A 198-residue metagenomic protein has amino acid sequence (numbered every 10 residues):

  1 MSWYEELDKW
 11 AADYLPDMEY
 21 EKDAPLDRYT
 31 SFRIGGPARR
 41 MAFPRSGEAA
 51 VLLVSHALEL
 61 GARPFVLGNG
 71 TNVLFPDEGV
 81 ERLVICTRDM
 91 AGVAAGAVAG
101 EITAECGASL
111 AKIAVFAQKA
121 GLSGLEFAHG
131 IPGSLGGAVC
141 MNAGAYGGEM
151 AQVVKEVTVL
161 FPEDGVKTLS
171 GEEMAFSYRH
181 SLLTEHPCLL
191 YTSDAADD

Functional and structural regions predicted by a protein language model:
Y4-D23, D27-L135: Anion-binding (especially nucleotide phosphate/pyrophosphate-binding) glycine-rich loop and adjoining beta-alpha core
F32, G147-G148: Short Gly/Pro-enriched turn/cap motifs at secondary-structure boundaries
G92-A95, K155-V159: Short polybasic amphipathic segments
M141-A145, Q152-V157, T168-L182: Active-site glycine-rich loop that binds ribose-phosphate moieties when present
L183-L190: Extracellular interaction modules
Y191-D198: Conserved small/polar residues in nucleotide/adenosyl-binding loops
